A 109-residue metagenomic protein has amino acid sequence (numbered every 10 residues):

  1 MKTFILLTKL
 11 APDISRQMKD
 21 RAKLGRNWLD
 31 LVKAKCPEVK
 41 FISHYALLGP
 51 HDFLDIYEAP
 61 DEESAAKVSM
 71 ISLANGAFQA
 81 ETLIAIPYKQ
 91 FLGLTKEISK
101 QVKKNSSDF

Functional and structural regions predicted by a protein language model:
M1-P37, K89-F109: Short S/T/G/P-rich N-terminal loop/turn motif that feeds into the first structured element of a domain
I5-K9, Y45-V68: Short, well-ordered beta-strand segments in beta-rich or mixed alpha/beta enzyme and ligand-binding folds
I14, H44, T82: Glycine-rich, flexible loop/turn motifs
L29-F53: Short, glycine- and small/hydrophobic-rich beta-strand elements in well-ordered beta-sheets
H51-L54, L83-E97: Short secondary-structure transition/capping segments
A59-K89: An amphipathic, aromatic/His-enriched active-site/gating alpha helix that lines ligand/cofactor pockets
